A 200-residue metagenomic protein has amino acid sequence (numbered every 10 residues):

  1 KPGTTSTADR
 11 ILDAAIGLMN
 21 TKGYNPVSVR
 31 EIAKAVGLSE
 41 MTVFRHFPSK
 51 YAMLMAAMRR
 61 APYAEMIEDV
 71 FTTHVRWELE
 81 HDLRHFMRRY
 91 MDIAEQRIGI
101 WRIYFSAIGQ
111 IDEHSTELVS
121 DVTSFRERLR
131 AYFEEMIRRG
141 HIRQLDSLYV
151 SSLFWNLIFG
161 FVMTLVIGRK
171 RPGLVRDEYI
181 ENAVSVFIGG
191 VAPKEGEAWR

Functional and structural regions predicted by a protein language model:
R10, L18-A52, A56-A57: Helix-turn-helix
I11-M19, Y90, F187: Short hydrophobic clusters on alpha-helical segments that form packing/core surfaces in small helical domains
K50, A61-P62, L83-F86, Y90 (+4 more regions): Hydrophobic/aromatic residues within well-ordered alpha-helical segments
A57-F86, A94-Q96, E134: Amphipathic alpha-helical linker/stalk segments
M58, A94-S115, M163-I167: Amphipathic alpha-helical segments used for helix-helix packing
M87-Y90, Y104-F105, F154, I158 (+1 more regions): Short alpha-helical scaffolding segments that buttress acidic/His motifs in well-ordered protein cores
I93-Q96, E113-R139, L148-S152, M163 (+1 more regions): Amphipathic alpha-helical packing segments from all-alpha helical-bundle domains
I137-V184, K194-R200: Hydrophobic/aromatic-rich alpha-helical bundle segments in the mid-to-C-terminal region
